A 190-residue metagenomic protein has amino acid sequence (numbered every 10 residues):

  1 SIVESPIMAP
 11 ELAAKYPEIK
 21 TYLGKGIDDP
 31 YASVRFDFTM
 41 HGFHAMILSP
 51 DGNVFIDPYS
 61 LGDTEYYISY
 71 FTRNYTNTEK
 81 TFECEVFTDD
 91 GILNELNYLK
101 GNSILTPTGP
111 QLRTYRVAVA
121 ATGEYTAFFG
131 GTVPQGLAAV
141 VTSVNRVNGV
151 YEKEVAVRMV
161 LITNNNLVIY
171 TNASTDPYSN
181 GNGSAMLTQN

Functional and structural regions predicted by a protein language model:
S1-T64: N-terminal prosegments of processed precursors
T64-N190: Fold-level signature of zinc-dependent metallopeptidase catalytic domains
